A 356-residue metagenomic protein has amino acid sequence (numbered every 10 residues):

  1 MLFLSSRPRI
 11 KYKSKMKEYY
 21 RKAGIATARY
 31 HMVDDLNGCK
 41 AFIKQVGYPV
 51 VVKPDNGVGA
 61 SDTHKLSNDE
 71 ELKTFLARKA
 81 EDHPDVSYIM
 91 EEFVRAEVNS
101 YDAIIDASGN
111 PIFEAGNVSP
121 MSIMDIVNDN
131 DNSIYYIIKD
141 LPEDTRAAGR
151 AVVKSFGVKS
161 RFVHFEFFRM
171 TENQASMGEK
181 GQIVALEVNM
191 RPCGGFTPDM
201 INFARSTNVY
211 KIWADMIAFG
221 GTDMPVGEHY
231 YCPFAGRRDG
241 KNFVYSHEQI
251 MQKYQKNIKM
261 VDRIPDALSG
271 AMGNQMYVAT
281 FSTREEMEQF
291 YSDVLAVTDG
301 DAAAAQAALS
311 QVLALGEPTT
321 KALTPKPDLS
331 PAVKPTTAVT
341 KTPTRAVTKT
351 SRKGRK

Functional and structural regions predicted by a protein language model:
M1-A41, Q45, T283-M287: Conserved N-proximal alpha/beta basic substrate-recognition cap immediately N-terminal to, or forming the N-lobe
G24-A26, N56-A60, G270-G273: Short glycine-enriched loop/turn motifs at secondary-structure junctions
A26-A28, P49-V52, K65-S100, S122-I134 (+4 more regions): Conserved ATP-binding module of the ATP-grasp superfamily
V33, T63-N68, I104-D106, M170: Short beta-strand-to-turn element immediately C-terminal to the catalytic PLP-Schiff-base lysine in fold type I
D35, L66-E70, S246, T283-E286: Alpha-helix N-cap recognition
F42-V52, I112: Acidic/histidine-enriched active-site and ligand-binding environments that engage anionic O-linkages
E92-V158, F162, R169, N173 (+4 more regions): ATP-dependent carboxylate/phosphate-activation module, predominantly the ATP-grasp catalytic core and closely related
I212-K356: Peripheral (often C-terminal) accessory segments that flank ATP-dependent C-N-forming ligase machineries
